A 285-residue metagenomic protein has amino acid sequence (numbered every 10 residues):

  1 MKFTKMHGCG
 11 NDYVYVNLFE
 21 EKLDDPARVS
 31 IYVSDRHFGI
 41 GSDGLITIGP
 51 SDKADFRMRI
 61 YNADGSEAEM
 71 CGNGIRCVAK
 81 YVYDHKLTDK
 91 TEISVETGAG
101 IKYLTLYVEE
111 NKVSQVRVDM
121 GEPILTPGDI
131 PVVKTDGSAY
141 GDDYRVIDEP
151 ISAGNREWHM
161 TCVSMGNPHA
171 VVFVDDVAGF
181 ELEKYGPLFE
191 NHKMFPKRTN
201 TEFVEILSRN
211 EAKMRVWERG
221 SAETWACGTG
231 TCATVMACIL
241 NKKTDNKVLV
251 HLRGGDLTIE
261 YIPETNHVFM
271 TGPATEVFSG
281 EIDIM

Functional and structural regions predicted by a protein language model:
M1-K112, A170-M285: A glycine-rich beta-to-alpha transition motif near the start of alpha/beta enzyme domains, typified by
M1-K22, V118, D136-V163: N-terminal, positively charged, Ser/Thr/Ala/Gly-biased leader segments that form transit/presequence-like amphipathic
K90-D142: Hydrophobic alpha-helical segments and helix pairs
V132, G137-T161, V172-M194, R198: Anionic-ligand binding region
